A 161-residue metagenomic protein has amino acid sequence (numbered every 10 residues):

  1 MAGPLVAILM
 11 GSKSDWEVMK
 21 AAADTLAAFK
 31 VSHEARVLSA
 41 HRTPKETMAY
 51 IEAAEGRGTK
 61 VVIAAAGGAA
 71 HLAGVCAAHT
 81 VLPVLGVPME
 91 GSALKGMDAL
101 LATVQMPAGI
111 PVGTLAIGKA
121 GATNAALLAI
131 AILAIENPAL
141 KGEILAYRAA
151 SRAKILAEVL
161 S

Functional and structural regions predicted by a protein language model:
A2-R42: Glycine-rich phosphate/diphosphate-binding loop of Rossmann-like nucleotide-binding domains
P4, L9-E17, A21, G96-S161: C-terminal binding/interaction regions
L5-M10, E34-R36, V62-A64, L85 (+1 more regions): Short glycine-rich or small-residue beta-strand-to-loop segments that form or flank ligand, phosphate, metal/Fe-S
V6, S32, R36-R57, G68 (+1 more regions): Amphipathic alpha-helical hairpins
K13, L38-A40, G67-G68, M89-S92 (+1 more regions): Short, ordered loop/turn segments at secondary-structure junctions
D15-M19, P44-T47, A66-V75, L94-M97 (+1 more regions): Short glycine/serine/threonine-rich phosphate/pyrophosphate-binding segments that cradle anionic phosphate groups
A21-A28, E52, H79-V81, I130-A131: Short, solvent-exposed amphipathic alpha-helical segments in soluble enzyme and RNA/protein-processing domains
Y50-S92: Glycine-rich phosphate-binding loop
